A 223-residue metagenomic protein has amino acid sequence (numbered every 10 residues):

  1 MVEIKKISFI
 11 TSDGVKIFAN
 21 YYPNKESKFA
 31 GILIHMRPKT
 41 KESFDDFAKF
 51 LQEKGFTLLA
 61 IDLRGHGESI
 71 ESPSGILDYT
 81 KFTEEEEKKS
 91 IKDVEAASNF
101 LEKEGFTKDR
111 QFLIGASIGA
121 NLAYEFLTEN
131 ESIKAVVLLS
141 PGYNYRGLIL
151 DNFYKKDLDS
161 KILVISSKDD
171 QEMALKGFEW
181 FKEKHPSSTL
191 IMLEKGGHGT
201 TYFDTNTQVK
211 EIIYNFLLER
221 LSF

Functional and structural regions predicted by a protein language model:
F9-Y22, A30-F106: Serine-hydrolase catalytic machinery in alpha/beta-hydrolase-like enzymes
G105-S117: Alpha/beta-hydrolase fold nucleophile elbow
G115-E125: Glycine-rich nucleophile elbow surrounding the catalytic serine of serine-hydrolase chemistry
S132-Y143: A conserved short beta-strand
L158, V164-S166: Short beta-strand/loop motif that positions the catalytic acidic residue of the alpha/beta-hydrolase fold
Q171-G177: Conserved alpha/beta-hydrolase "acid-adjacent" motif
G196-N206: Catalytic histidine-centered segment of alpha/beta-hydrolase-like enzymes
T205-F223: Catalytic active-site module of serine/aspartate enzymes centered on a nucleophile-bearing elbow/loop
